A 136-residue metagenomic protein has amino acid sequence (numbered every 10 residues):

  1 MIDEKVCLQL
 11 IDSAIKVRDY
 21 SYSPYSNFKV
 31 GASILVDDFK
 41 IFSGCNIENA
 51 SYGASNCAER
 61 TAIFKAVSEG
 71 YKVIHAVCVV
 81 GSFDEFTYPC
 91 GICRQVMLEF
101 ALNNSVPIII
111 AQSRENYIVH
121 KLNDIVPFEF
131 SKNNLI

Functional and structural regions predicted by a protein language model:
M1-Y20, Y71-I136: C-terminal binding/interaction regions
A14, A32-S33, A62, A66: Small-residue (primarily alanine) positions within well-ordered alpha-helices, especially packing/interaction faces
Y20-S26: Extended beta-strand/beta-hairpin segments
N27-V36: Short beta-strand scaffold segments in enzyme catalytic cores
K40-I41, N116: Hydrophobic "anchor" residues
N46-R60: Compact, glycine-rich, soluble single-domain proteins
C57, T61, I92-Q95: Short amphipathic alpha-helical face segments that pack within enzyme cores and frequently flank/anchor catalytic
A58-C78: Short, solvent-exposed cationic patches
